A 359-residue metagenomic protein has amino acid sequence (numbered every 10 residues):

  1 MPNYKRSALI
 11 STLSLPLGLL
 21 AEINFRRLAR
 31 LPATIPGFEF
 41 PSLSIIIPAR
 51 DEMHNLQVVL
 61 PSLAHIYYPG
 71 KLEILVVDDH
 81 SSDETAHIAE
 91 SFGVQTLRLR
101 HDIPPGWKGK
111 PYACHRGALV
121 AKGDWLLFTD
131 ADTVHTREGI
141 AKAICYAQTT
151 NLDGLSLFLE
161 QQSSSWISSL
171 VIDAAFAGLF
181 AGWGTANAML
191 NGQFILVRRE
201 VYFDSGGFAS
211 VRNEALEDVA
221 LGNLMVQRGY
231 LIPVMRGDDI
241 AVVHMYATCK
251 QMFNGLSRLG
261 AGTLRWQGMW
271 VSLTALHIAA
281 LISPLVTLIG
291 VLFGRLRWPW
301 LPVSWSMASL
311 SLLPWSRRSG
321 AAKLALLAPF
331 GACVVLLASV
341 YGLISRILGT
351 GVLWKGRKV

Functional and structural regions predicted by a protein language model:
M1-E39, I172-A174, A181, V335: N-terminal membrane-anchoring/stem segments of glycan-assembly enzymes
A21-R27, R100-L119, K142, Y146-D204 (+3 more regions): Long helical/loop segments within the catalytic core of UDP-sugar-dependent glycosyltransferases, especially the large
I35-G37, V271-T350: Membrane-embedded multi-pass helical conduit in multi-pass membrane proteins, especially envelope-biosynthetic
P41-S44, E73: Cell-envelope/extracellular polymer assembly enzymes that use nucleotide-activated donors
P61-K71: Short, acidic, metal-binding catalytic loop of nucleotide-sugar glycosyltransferases
D78-H87, H101, T133: A conserved acidic beta->alpha catalytic loop
E84, A131-Y146: Acidic donor-binding/catalytic loop of UDP-sugar-dependent glycosyltransferases, especially processive GT2
A147-T150, G154-G178, E200-F203, F208-W270 (+1 more regions): Catalytic donor/gating beta->alpha subdomain of glycosyltransferases that bind UDP-sugars
